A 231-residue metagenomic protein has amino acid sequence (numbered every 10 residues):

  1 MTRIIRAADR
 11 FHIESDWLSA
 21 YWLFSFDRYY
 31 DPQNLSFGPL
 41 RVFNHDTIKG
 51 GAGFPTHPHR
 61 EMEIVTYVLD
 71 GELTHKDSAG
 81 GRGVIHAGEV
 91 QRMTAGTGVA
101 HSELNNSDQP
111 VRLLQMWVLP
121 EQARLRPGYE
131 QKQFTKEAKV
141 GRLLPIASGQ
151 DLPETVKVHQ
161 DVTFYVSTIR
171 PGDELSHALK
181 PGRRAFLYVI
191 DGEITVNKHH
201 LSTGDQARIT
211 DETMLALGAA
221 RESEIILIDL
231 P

Functional and structural regions predicted by a protein language model:
M1-A8: Hydrophobic transmembrane alpha-helices and immediately adjacent juxtamembrane helices of multi-pass inner-membrane
E14-P58, E63, L113, P120 (+1 more regions): A short glycine-rich, His/Asp/Glu-containing loop-to-beta-strand
G53-P55, E72-H75, Q91-R92, G96-L104 (+2 more regions): Histidine-centered metal-chelating micro-motifs
R60-A79, A87-V90, R170-P171, H177-N197 (+1 more regions): Glycine- and acidic-residue-biased ligand/ion/polar-headgroup-sensing regions
E63, G83, E89-Q91, V99-H101 (+2 more regions): Generic beta-strand structural signal
D77-T94, A138-K139, N197-A219: Short acidic-glycine-tyrosine-enriched beta hairpin
A95-R124, T210-P231: Ligand-binding loop in jelly-roll beta-barrel domains
P127-E130: A non-catalytic, helix-rich entry segment at domain boundaries
